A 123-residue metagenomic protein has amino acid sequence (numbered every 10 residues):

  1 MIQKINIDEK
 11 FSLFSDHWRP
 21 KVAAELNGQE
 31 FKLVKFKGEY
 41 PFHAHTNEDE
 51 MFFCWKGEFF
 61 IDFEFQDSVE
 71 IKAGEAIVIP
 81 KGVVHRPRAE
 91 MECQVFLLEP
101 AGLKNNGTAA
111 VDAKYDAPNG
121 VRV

Functional and structural regions predicted by a protein language model:
I2-F11, A24, E90-V123: Double-stranded beta-helix
I7-F42, E48: A short glycine-rich, His/Asp/Glu-containing loop-to-beta-strand
A23, F31-K35, M51, S68 (+2 more regions): Conserved hydrophobic/aromatic beta-strand scaffold that supports enzyme active sites
E30, E39, E58-F60, V84 (+2 more regions): Structural motif
V34, C54-W55, D62, K72 (+2 more regions): Beta-strand residues in well-ordered beta-sheet regions across diverse protein folds
H43-A44, P87: Short glycine/serine/proline-enriched coil/turn segments at secondary-structure junctions
A44, D49-A73: A short beta-strand-loop-beta hairpin characteristic of the jelly-roll/cupin
I71-M91, L98-P100: Conserved metal-binding segment of the jelly-roll/cupin
